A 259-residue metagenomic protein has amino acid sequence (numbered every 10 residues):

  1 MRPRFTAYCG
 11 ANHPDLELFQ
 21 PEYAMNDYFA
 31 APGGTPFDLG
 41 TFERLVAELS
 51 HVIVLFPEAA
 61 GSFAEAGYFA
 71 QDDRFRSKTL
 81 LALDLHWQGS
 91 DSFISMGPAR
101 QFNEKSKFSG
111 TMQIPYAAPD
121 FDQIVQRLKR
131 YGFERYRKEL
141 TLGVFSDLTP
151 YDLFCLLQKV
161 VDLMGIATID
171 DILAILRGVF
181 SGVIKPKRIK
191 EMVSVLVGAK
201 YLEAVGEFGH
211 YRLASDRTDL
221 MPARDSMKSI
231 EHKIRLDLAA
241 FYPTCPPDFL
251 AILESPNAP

Functional and structural regions predicted by a protein language model:
M1-R44: N-terminal, Lys/Arg-enriched amphipathic/low-complexity engagement segments that precede the first folded domain
L45-E65, Q71: Conserved beta-strand-loop-alpha-helix hinge of the TIR/SEFIR fold
E65-M112: Cross-kingdom TIR/SEFIR domain
G97-L148: Long, low-complexity, charged/polar intrinsically disordered regions in eukaryotic proteins
S146-F180: Short amphipathic alpha-helical interface segments
S194-G209: A short, conserved structural fragment
F208-D216: Minor-groove-contacting beta-hairpin "wing" of winged helix-turn-helix DNA-binding domains
S215-P259: Short, amphipathic alpha-helical interaction segments positioned at domain boundaries
